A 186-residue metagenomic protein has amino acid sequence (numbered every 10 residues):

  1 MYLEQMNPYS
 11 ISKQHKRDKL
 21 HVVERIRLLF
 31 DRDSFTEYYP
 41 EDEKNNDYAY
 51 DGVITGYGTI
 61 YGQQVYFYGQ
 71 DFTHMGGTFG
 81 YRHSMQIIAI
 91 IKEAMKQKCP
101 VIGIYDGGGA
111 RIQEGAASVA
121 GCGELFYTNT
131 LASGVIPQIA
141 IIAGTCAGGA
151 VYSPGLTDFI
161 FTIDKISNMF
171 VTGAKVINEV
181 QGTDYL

Functional and structural regions predicted by a protein language model:
M1-V65, G69-G76: Intrinsically disordered, low-complexity segments enriched in small/flexible residues
E4, K16-K19, D31-F35, K96 (+4 more regions): Generic secondary-structure signature for well-ordered alpha-helical cores
K19, C99, F159: Short glycine/serine/threonine/alanine-rich loop segments
D51-T55, Q64, C99-P100, F126 (+1 more regions): Short glycine-rich loop/turn motifs
D51-V53, Q86-A89, C146: Short alpha-helical segments and helix-capping/turn motifs at coil-helix boundaries
Y57-D71, Q86-Q113: A structural preference for short, pocket-lining loop segments at secondary-structure junctions
M75-R82, E114-V119: Flexible beta-alpha connector loops of hexameric P-loop NTPases
Y105-L186: Conserved catalytic cores of soluble enzyme domains, especially glycine-rich substrate-binding beta-alpha loops
